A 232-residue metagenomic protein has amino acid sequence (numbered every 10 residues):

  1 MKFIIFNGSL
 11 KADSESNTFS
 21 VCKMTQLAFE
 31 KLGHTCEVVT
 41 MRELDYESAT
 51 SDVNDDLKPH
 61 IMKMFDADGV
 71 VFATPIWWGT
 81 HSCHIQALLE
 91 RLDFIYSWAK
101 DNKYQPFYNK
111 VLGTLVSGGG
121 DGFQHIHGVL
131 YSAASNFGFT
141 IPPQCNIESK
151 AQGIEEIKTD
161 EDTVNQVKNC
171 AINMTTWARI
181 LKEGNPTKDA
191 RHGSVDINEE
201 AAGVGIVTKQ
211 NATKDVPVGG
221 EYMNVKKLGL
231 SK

Functional and structural regions predicted by a protein language model:
M1-N102, I157, E161-K232: N-terminal beta1-alpha1-beta2 submodule of the flavodoxin-like/Rossmannoid cofactor-binding fold
F3-L10, K23, V38, R42 (+5 more regions): Ligand-binding pocket scaffold of soluble enzyme catalytic domains
T18, S51, G122, H127 (+2 more regions): Surface-exposed beta-strand edges and their flanking turn/coil or helix-capping segments
K103-I147, D162-N165: Short, glycine-/small-residue-rich phosphate/pyrophosphate-handling segment
